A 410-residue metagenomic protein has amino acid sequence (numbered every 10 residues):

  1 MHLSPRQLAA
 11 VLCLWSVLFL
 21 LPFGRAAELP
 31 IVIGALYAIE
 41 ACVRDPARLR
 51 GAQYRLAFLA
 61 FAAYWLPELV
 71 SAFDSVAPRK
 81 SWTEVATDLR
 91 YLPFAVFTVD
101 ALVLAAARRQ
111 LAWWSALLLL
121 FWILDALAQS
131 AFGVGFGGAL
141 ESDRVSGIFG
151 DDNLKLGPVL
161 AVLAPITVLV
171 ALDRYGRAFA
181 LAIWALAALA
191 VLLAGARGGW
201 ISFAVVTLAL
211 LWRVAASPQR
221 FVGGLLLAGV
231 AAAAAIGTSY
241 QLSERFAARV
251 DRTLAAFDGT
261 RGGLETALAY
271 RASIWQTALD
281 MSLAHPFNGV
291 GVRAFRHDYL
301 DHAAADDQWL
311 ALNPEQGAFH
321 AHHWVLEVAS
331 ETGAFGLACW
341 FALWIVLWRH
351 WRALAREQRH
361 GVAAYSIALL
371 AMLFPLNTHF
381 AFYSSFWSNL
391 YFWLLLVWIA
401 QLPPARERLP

Functional and structural regions predicted by a protein language model:
M1-P5, R177, A234, A353-A363 (+2 more regions): A juxtamembrane structural motif centered on a specific transmembrane helix
M1-T83, L102-R109, W113, L117 (+3 more regions): Transmembrane signal-anchor hairpin modules in multi-pass inner-membrane enzymes, especially those that act on
W15, P93, A107-E141, F149-S217 (+2 more regions): Alpha-helical transmembrane segments of multi-pass inner-membrane proteins
L18-G24, E327-T332, A363-Q401: Membrane helix-loop boundary segments at the extracytoplasmic
A38-L49, F203-A228, L354: Perimembrane helix-loop-helix junctions
L193, V214-G262, T266, Q276-A284 (+1 more regions): A membrane-periplasm/extracellular boundary helix in multi-pass inner-membrane enzymes that assemble envelope glycans
G262-S273, N288-T332: Long extracytoplasmic/lumenal interhelical loops at the membrane interface of multi-pass membrane proteins
E331-A371: Hydrophobic transmembrane alpha-helices and their immediate junctions
